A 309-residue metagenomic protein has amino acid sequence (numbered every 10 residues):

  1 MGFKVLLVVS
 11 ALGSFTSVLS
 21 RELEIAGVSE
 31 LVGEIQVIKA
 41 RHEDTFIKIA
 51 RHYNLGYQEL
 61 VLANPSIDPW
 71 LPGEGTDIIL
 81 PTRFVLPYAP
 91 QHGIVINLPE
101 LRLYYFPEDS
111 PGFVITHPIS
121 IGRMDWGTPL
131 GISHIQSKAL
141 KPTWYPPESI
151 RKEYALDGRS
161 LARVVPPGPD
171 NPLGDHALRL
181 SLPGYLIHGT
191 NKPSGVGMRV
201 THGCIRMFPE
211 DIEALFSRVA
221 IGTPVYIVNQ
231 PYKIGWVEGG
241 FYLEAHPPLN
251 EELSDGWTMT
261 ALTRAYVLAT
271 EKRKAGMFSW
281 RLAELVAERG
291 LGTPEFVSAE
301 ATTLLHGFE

Functional and structural regions predicted by a protein language model:
G2-V8: Sec-dependent signal peptide recognition, specifically the positively charged N-region followed immediately by
F15-S17: N-terminal signal peptide c-region/cleavage motif recognized by signal peptidases
S20-V32, G56-I94, P231: Extracellular LysM carbohydrate-binding repeats and other cell-envelope/extracellular binding modules
E22-N54: Primarily a LysM-type cell-wall glycan-binding module
R41-W70, G112-V114: LysM (lysin motif) carbohydrate-binding repeats in extracellular/periplasmic proteins that recognize
E43, G73-I78, G222-V225: Loop/turn positions that initiate beta-strands
P87-P193, S217, A245-H246, E251-E309: Gly/Pro-biased beta-strand-loop elements
G174, L180-Y232: Flexible, glycine-rich surface segments
